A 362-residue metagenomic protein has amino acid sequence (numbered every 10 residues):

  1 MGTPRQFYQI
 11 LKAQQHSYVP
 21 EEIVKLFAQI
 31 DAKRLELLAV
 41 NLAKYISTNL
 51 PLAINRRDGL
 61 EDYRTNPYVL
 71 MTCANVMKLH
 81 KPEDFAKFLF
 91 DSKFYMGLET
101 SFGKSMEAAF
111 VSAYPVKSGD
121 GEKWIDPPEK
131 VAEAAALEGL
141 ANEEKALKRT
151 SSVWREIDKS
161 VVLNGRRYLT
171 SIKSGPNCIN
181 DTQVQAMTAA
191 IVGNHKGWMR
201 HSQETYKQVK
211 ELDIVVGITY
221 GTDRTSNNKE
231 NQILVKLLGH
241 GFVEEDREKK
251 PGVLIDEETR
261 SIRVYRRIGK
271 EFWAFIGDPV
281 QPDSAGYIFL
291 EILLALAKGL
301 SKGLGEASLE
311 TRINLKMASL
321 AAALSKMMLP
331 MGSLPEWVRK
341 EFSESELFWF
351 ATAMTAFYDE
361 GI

Functional and structural regions predicted by a protein language model:
G2-F110: Interdomain/boundary linker segments immediately adjacent to catalytic/signaling cores
P4-F7, V19-I23, E230, G286 (+2 more regions): Short amphipathic alpha-helical segments that mediate assembly, nucleic-acid/protein binding, or membrane association
Q9, E21, K25-A28, T48 (+7 more regions): Polar/charged alpha-helical tracts
Q15-S17, Y114, G139, K207 (+2 more regions): Short, flexible coil/linker elements and helix-boundary hinge sites characteristic of intrinsically disordered
H80-D84, N180, I268: General structural signal for secondary-structure boundaries
S101-S202: Catalytic centers of nucleases
S174-R263, R267: Catalytic cores of nucleic-acid endonucleases
E248-I362: Non-catalytic C-terminal interaction segments of nucleic acid-processing enzymes
